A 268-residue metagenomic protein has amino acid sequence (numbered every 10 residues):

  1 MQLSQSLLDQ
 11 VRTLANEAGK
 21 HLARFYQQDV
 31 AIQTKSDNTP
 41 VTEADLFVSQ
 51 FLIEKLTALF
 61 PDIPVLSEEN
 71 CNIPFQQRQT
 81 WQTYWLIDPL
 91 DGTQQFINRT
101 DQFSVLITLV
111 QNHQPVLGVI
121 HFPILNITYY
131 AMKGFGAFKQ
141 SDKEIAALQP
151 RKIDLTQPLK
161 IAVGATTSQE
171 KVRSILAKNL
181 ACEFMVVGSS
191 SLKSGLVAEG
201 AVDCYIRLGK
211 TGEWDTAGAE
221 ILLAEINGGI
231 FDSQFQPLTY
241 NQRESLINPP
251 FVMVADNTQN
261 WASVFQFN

Functional and structural regions predicted by a protein language model:
M1-L90, K178: N-terminal subdomain of lithium-sensitive/metallo-dependent phosphomonoesterases centered on the IMPase/IPPase/PAP
L22, D45, L56, T93 (+6 more regions): Residue-level signal for inorganic ion chemistry
L66-N70, E144, Q234-Q236: Short gly/ser/thr-rich secondary-structure transition/capping motifs
R78-F138, D142: DPxDG-like acidic metal-binding loop motif
G136-K139, K143-A147, T258-S263: Short helix-loop capping/hinge motifs at secondary-structure junctions, enriched in acidic/polar residues
K152-N268: An extended, acidic
